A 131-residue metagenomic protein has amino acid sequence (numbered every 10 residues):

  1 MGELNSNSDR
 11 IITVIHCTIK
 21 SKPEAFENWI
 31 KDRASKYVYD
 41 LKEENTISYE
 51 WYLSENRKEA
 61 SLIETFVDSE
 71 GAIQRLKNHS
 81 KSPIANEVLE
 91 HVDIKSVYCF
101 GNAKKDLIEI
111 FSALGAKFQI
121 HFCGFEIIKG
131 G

Functional and structural regions predicted by a protein language model:
M1-A60, V67-N78, E90-G131: Short S/T/G/P-rich N-terminal loop/turn motif that feeds into the first structured element of a domain
S80-N86: A short, acidic, amphipathic alpha-helical segment used as a generic capping/interface helix at domain edges
